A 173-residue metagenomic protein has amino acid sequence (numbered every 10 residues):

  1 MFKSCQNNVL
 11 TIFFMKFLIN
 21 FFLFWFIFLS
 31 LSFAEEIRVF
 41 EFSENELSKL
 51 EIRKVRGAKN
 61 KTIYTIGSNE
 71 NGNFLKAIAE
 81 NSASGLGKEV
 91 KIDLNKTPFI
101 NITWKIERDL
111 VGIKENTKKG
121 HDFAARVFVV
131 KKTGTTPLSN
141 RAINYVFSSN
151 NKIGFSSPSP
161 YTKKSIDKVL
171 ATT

Functional and structural regions predicted by a protein language model:
K16-F24: Sec-dependent signal peptide recognition, specifically the positively charged N-region followed immediately by
L29-L31: N-terminal signal peptide c-region/cleavage motif recognized by signal peptidases
A34-G57, Y145: Extracellular carbohydrate-recognition regions
Y64-G85: Short carbohydrate-recognition loop motifs
E89-I100: Extracellular/lumenal carbohydrate-interaction signature centered on repeated Trp-anchored short motifs
T103-D109, K132-G134: Solvent-exposed strand-to-loop "edge" motifs in beta-rich extracellular domains
D122, R126-V169: Extracellular/luminal beta-rich ligand-recognition and adhesion surfaces characterized by aromatic-Gly/Pro-enriched
